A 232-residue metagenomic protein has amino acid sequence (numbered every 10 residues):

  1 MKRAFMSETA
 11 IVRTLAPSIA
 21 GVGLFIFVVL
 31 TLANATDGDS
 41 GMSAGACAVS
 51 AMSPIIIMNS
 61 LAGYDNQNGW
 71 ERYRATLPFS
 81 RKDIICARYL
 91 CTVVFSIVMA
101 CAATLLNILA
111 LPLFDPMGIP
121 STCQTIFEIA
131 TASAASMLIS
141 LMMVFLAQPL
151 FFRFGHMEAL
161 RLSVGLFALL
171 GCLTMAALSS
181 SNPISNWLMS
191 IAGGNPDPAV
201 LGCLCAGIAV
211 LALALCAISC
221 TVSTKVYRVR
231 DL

Functional and structural regions predicted by a protein language model:
M1-G69, A87-L232: Hydrophobic alpha-helical transmembrane segments of membrane proteins
A75-R81: Short helix-to-coil transition segments within interhelical loops that connect adjacent transmembrane helices
D83-I85: Alpha-helix N-cap/helix-start motif at helix boundaries, enriched for small hydrophobics
